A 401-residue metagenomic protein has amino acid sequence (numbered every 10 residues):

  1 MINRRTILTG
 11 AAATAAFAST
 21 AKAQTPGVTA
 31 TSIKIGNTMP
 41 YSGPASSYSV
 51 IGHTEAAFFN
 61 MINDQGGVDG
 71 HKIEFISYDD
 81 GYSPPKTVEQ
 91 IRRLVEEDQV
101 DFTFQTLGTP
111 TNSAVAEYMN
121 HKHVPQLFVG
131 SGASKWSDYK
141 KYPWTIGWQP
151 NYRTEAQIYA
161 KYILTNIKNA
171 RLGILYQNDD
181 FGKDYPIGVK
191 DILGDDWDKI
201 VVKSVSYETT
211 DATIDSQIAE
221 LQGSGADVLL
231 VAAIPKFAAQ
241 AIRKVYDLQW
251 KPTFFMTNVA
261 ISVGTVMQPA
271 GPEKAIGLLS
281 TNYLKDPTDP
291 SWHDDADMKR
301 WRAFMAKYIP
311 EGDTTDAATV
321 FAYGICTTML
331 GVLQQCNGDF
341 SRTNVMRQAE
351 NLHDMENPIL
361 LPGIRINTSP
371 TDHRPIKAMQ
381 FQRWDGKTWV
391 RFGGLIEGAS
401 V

Functional and structural regions predicted by a protein language model:
T6-A23: N-terminal export signals
A23-I35, D69-K72, L164-K168: Immediate post-signal peptide segment of exported/extracytoplasmic ligand-binding proteins
V28, G36-A56, Y78-P84, L107-G108 (+3 more regions): Extracytoplasmic "Venus flytrap"
S47-H53, Q65-D138, W148, S206-D215 (+1 more regions): Beta-alpha junction/loop-to-helix N-cap segments that form part of ligand/metal-binding clefts
D80, L127, S134-S137, V205 (+3 more regions): Venus flytrap/periplasmic-binding-protein-like
P85-E89, E96, S134-S137, Y142-Q249 (+1 more regions): Extracellular/periplasmic Venus flytrap/periplasmic-binding protein
V245-F321, L395-A399: Extracellular/periplasmic periplasmic-binding protein-like sensory domains
K307-Y308, G312-V320, T328-W389: Segments of small-molecule ligand-sensing domains
